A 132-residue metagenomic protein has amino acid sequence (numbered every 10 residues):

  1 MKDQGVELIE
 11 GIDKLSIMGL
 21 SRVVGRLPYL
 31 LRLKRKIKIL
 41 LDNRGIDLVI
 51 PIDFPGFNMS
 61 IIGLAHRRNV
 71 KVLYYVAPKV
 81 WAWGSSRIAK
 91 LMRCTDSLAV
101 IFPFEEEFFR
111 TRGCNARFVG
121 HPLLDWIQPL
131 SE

Functional and structural regions predicted by a protein language model:
M1-S131: Active-site and donor-binding regions of nucleotide-sugar-utilizing enzymes
